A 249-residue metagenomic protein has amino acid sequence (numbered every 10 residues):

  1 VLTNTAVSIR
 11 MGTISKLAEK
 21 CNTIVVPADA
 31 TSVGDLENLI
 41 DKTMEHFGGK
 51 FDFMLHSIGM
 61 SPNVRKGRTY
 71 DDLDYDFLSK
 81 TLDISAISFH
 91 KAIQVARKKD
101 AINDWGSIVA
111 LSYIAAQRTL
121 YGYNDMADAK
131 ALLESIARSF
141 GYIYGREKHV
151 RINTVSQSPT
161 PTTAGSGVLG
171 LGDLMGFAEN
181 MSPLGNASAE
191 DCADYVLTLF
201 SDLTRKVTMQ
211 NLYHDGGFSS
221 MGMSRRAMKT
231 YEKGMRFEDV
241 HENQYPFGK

Functional and structural regions predicted by a protein language model:
V1-F77, G167-G170, E238-K249: Short-chain dehydrogenase/reductase
D35-N38, K80-D83, I87-V95, D191 (+2 more regions): Conserved mid-core alpha-helix of short-chain dehydrogenase/reductase
H46, V95, K99, S201-R205 (+1 more regions): Generic structural signal for alpha-helix termini and adjacent loop/cap motifs
L55, V109, I152-V155, G165 (+2 more regions): Hydrophobic structural elements of the Rossmann-like NAD(P)H-binding subdomain that define the short-chain
G59-E147, S156-T162, G185, F218: Catalytic loop of short-chain dehydrogenase/reductase
I87, T154, G172-V207, L212-G216 (+1 more regions): C-terminal helical subdomain
A164-G167, M223: A short local structural element in Rossmann-fold oxidoreductases
G222-E232: A short, polar/charged loop-to-alpha-helix boundary motif
